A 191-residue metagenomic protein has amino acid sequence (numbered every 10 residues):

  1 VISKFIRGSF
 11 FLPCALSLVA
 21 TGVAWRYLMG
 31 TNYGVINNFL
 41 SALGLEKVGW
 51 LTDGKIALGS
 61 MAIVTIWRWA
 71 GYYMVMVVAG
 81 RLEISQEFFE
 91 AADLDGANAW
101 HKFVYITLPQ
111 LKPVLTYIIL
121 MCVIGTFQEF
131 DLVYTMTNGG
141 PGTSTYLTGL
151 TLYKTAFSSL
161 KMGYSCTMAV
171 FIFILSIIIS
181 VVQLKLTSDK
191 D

Functional and structural regions predicted by a protein language model:
V1-D191: A structural signal for multi-pass alpha-helical bundles of membrane permease subunits that mediate small-molecule
